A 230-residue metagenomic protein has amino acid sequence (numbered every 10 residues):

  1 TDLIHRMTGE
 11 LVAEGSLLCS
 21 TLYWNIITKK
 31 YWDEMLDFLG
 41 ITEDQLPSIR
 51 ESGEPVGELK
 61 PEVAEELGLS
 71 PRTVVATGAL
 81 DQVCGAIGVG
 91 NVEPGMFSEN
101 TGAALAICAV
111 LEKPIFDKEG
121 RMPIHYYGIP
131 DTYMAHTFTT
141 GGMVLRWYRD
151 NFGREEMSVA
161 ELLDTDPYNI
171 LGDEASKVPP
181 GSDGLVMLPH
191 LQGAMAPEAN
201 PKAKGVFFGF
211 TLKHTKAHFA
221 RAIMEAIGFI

Functional and structural regions predicted by a protein language model:
T1-A13, L22-D33, D37-F38, P55 (+1 more regions): Active-site core segments that coordinate phosphate-bearing ligands/cofactors across diverse enzyme families
L18-W24, D44-S52, M134: A glycine-/small-polar-enriched, mobile loop at the entrance of the PLP active site in fold-type I
